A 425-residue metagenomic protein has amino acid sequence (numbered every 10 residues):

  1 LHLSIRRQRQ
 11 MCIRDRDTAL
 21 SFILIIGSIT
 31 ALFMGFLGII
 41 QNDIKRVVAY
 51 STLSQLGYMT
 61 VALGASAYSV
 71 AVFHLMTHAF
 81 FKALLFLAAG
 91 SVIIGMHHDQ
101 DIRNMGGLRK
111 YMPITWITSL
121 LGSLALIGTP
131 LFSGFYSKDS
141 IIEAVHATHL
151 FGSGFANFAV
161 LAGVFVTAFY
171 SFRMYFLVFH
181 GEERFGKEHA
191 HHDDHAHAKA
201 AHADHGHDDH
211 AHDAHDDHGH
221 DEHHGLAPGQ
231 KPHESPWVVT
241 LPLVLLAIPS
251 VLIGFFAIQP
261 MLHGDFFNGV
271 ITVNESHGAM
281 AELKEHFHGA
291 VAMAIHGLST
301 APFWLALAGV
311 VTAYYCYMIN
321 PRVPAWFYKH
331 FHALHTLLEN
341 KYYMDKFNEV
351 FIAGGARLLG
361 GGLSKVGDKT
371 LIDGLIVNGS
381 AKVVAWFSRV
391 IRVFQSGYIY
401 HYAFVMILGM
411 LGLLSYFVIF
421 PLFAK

Functional and structural regions predicted by a protein language model:
L1-R9, I13: Single conserved hydrophobic/aromatic residue that forms the stacking wall/gate of nucleotide- or nucleobase-binding
R7, T18-A67, L121: Internal transmembrane alpha-helices of multipass membrane proteins
A19-I29, M76-F80, F158-V166, I248 (+1 more regions): Hydrophobic alpha-helical transmembrane segments of multi-pass membrane proteins
D43, L53, H78, M105 (+6 more regions): Divalent metal-coordination and catalytic microenvironments
A49-S54, M59, M96-F132, F155-G163 (+3 more regions): Interfacial and helix-entry/exit segments of alpha-helical transmembrane bundles in multi-pass inner-membrane proteins
M59-L63, D139-N157: Interfacial segments of multi-pass membrane proteins
K82, F86, N157-P228, L305-G309 (+1 more regions): Predominantly late transmembrane helices and immediately cytosolic-facing juxtamembrane segments
H233, W237, I248, Q259-W304 (+1 more regions): Aromatic-capped, Gly/Pro-kinked transmembrane alpha-helices
